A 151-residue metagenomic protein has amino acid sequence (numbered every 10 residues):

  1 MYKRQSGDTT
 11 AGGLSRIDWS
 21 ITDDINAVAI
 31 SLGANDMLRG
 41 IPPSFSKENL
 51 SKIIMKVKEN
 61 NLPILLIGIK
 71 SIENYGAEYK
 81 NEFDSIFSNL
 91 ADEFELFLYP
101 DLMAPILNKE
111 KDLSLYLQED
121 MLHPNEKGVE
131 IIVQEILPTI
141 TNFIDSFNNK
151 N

Functional and structural regions predicted by a protein language model:
M1-Y2: Conserved small/polar residues in nucleotide/adenosyl-binding loops
S6-A11: Acidic-and-aromatic substrate-binding clefts and catalytic sites of carbohydrate-active enzymes
G12-N151: Alpha-helical cap/lid subdomain in secreted, periplasmic, or secretory-pathway luminal O-acyl-processing enzymes
